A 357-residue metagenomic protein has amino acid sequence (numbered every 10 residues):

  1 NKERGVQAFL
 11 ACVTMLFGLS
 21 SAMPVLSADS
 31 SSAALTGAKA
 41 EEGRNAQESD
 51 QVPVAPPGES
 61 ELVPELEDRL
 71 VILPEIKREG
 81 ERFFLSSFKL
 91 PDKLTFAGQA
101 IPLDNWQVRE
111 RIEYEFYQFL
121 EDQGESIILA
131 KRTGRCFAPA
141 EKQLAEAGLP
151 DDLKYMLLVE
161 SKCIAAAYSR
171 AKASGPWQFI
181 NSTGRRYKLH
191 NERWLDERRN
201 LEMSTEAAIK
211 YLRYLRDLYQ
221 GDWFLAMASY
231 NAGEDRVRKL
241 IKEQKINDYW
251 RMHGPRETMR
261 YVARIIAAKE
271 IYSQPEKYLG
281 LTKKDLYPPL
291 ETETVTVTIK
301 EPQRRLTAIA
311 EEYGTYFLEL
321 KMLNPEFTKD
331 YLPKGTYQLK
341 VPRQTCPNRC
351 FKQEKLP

Functional and structural regions predicted by a protein language model:
N1-L10: Bacterial N-terminal signal peptides that target proteins for export
L10-S20: Bacterial N-terminal signal peptides
S20-A147: An acidic, Gly/Ser/Thr/Pro-rich helix-cap/linker signature
L103-P288, F327-P333: Catalytic glycan-binding domains that act on GlcNAc-containing polysaccharides
K284-G314: Primarily a LysM-type cell-wall glycan-binding module
R305-Y331: LysM (lysin motif) carbohydrate-binding repeats in extracellular/periplasmic proteins that recognize
K321-P357: Extracellular LysM carbohydrate-binding repeats and other cell-envelope/extracellular binding modules
